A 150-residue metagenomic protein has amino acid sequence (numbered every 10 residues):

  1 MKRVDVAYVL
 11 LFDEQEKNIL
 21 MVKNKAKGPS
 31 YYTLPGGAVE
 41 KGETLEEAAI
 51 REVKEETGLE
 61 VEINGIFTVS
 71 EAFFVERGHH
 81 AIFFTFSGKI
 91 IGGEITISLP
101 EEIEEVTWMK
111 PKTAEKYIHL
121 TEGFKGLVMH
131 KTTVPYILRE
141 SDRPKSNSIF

Functional and structural regions predicted by a protein language model:
M1-I19, P35: Conserved N-terminal beta-strand and adjoining loop/helix that marks the start of the Nudix/MutT-like hydrolase domain
R3, S30, H80-I82: Residue-level preference for beta-strand/loop junctions
F12-K17, K27-G28, E40, V69 (+1 more regions): Short, charged/polar surface micro-motifs in flexible loops or helix N-caps
K17-K54, F150: Conserved Nudix-box catalytic region and its N-terminal flanking loop in Nudix hydrolases and closely related
P29-Y32, E101-F150: Nudix hydrolase/Nudix homology domain
E60-T68: A short coil-to-beta-strand element that immediately follows conserved catalytic motifs
A72-I95, T107: Active-site-adjacent beta-strand/loop module that shapes the phosphate/pyrophosphate-binding cleft
